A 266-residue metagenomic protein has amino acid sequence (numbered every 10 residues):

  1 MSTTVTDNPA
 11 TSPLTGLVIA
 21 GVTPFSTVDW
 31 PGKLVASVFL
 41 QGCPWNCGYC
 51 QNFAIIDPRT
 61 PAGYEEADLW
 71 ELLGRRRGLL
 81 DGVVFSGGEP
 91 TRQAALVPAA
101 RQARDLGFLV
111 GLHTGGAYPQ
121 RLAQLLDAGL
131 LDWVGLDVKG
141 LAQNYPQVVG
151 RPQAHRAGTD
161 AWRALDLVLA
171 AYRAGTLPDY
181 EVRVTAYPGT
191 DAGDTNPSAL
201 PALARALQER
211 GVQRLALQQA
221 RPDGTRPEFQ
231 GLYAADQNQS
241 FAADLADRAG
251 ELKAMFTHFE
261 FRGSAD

Functional and structural regions predicted by a protein language model:
M1-G32, P188-D266: Auxiliary Fe-S-binding modules of radical SAM enzymes
T11, G21-Y64: Canonical Radical SAM [4Fe-4S] cluster-binding loop centered on the CxxxCxxC motif and its immediate flanking residues
T11, P58-P61, P152-R156, Q237-S240: Pocket-edge positions in alpha/beta enzyme catalytic cores
F39, S86-G87: A secondary-structure boundary/capping signal
F53-V83: Conserved alpha-helical substructure of the radical SAM core
A54, G87, V138, Q219 (+1 more regions): Residues that line or immediately flank small-molecule/substrate-binding pockets and catalytic motifs
R59-A62, G88-E89, G111-H113: Short, flexible loop segments at the rims of nucleotide/cofactor-binding pockets, characterized by
L73-R75, G82, T91-F229, F241 (+1 more regions): Conserved AdoMet/S-adenosylmethionine-binding subsite of the radical SAM
